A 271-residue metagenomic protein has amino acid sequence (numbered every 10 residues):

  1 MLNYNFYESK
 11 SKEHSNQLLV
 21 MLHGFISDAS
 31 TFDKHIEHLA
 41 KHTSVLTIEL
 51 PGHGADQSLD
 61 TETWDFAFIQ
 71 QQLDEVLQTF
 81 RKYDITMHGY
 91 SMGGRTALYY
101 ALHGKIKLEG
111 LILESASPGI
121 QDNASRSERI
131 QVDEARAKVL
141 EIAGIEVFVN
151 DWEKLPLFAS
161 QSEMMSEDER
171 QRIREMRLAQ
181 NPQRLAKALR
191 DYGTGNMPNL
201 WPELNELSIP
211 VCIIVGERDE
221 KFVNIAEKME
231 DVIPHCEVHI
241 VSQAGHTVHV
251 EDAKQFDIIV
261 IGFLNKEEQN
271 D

Functional and structural regions predicted by a protein language model:
N5-S58: Conserved HGGG/HGGXW glycine-rich cap/lid loop of the alpha/beta-hydrolase fold
L46-H88, I258: Active-site loop/oxyanion-hole signature of alpha/beta-hydrolase fold enzymes
G89-G93, A97: Gly/Ala-rich beta-loop-alpha elbow adjacent to hydrolase catalytic centers
L102, E109-E141, V147: Flexible "cap/lid" loop of the alpha/beta hydrolase fold
A124-S127, I142-E203: Conserved alpha/beta-hydrolase catalytic His-Asp/Glu region
L207, I213-V215: Short beta-strand/loop motif that positions the catalytic acidic residue of the alpha/beta-hydrolase fold
E220-I225: Conserved alpha/beta-hydrolase "acid-adjacent" motif
A244-D257: Catalytic histidine-centered segment of alpha/beta-hydrolase-like enzymes
